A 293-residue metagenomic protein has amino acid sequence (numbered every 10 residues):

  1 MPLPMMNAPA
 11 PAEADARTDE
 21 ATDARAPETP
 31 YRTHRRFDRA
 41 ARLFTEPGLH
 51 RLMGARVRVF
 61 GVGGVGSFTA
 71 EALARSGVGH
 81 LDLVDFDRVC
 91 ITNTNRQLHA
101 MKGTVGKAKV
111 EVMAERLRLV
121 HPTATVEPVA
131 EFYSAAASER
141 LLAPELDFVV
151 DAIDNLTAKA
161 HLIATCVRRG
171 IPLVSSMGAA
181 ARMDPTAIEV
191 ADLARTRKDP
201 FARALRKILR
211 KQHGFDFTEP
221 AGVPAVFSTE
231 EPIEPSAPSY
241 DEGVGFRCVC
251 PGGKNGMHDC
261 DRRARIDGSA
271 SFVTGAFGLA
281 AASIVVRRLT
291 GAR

Functional and structural regions predicted by a protein language model:
M1-R58: N-terminal charged helix/coil linker that caps or initiates catalytic domains
V59-G61, V84: Conserved N-terminal Rossmann-fold NAD(P)-binding element of oxidoreductases
V65: Hydrophobic/small residue at the entry helix of a nucleotide-binding pocket
T69-A70, M113, L162: Hydrophobic residues within alpha-helices that form the first helical element adjacent to the glycine-rich loop
V78-H121: Glycine-rich phosphate-binding loop and adjoining beta1-alpha1-beta2 segment of Rossmann-like nucleotide-binding folds
A130-S138: Conserved SAM/SAH-binding loop
F148-V149, I153-F272, A276: E1/E1-like adenylate-forming module used to activate ubiquitin-like modifiers and sulfur-carrier proteins
K211, G275-R293: Internal hydrophobic alpha-helix adjacent to the cofactor/substrate pocket in enzyme cavities
